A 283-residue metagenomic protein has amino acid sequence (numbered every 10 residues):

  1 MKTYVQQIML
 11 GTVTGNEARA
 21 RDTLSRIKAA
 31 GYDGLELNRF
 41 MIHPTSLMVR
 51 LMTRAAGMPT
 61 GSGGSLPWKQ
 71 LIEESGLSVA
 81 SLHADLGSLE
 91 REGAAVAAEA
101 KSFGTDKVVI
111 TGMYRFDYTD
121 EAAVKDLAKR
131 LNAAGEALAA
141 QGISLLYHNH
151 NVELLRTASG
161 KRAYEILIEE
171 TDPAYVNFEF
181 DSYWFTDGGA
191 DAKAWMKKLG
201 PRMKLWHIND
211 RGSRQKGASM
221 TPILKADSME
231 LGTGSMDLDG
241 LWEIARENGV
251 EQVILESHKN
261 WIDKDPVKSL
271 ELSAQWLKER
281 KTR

Functional and structural regions predicted by a protein language model:
M1-D33, Q141, G160, Y164-F180 (+1 more regions): Histidine-acidic metal/acid-base catalytic patches
M1-K107, Q275-R283: N-terminal pre-domain/capping segments
V5, L37, V79-S81, V109-I110 (+4 more regions): Hydrophobic residues in well-ordered beta-strands that form the structural core
M9-G11, R39-M41, D85-S88, Y114-F116 (+4 more regions): Active-site-proximal loop/turn and secondary-structure-junction residues that shape catalytic pockets, frequently
T53-A56, D117-A122, D227: Glycine-rich tight-turn/loop motif centered on a GG-T
G63-E74, R130-A137, W195, G240 (+1 more regions): Catalytic-core regions built around general acid/base machinery
L77, T105-D106, I143, E247-E251: A short helix->loop->beta-strand "cap" motif at the edges of active sites that frequently abuts
H83-N177, V267: Active-site acidic/histidine proton-transfer and metal-coordination neighborhood in alpha/beta enzyme cores
